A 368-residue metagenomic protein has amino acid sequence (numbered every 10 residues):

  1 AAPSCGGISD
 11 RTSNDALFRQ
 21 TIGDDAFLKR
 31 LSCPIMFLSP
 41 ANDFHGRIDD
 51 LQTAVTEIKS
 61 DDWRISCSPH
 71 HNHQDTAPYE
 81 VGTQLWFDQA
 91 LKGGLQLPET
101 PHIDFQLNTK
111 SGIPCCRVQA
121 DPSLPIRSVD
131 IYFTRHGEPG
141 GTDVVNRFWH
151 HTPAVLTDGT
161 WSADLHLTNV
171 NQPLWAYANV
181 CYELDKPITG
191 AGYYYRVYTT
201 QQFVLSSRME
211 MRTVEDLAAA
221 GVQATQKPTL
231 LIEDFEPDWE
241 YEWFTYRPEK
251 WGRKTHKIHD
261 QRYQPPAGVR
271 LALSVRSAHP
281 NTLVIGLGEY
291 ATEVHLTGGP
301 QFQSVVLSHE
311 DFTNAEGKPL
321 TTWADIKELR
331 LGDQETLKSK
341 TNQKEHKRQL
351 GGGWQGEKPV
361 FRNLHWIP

Functional and structural regions predicted by a protein language model:
C5-E57: The feature captures the conserved acid-bearing segment of alpha/beta-hydrolase catalytic domains
I58-D75: Catalytic histidine neighborhood in serine/cysteine hydrolases with alpha/beta-hydrolase-type architecture
D88-F133, H150-G159, G221-T225: Surface beta-strand/loop "capping" patches
P125-T142, W175-A178, L283-I285: Beta-strand-rich binding/interaction modules
N171-D185, D325-G332: Short, aromatic- and glycine-rich surface loops/edge beta-strands on solvent-exposed regions
D185-P228, G352-Q355, V360-P368: Short beta-strand elements
T213-Q261: Glycan-recognition and processing domains
W243-D325, R330-R348, W354-I367: Extracellular ligand-binding interfaces
